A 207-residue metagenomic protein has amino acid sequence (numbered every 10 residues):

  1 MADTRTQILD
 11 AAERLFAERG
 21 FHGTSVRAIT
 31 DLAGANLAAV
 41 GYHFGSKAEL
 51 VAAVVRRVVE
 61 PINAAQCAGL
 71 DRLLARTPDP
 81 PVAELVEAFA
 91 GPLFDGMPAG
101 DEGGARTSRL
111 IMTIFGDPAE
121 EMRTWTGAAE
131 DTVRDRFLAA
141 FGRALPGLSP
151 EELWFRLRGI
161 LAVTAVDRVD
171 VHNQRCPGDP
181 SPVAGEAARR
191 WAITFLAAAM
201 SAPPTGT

Functional and structural regions predicted by a protein language model:
Q7, L15-R57: Helix-turn-helix
L9, N63, A83-A90, L157 (+1 more regions): Short, amphipathic alpha-helical "lid/cap" segments that border enzyme active or binding sites
Q66-L70, P98, E102-W125, A199-S201: N-terminal/domain-start segments enriched in small and hydrophobic, helix-friendly residues, covering either
C67-A105, L157: Hydrophobic alpha-helical connector segments
E84, G103-R109, A119-L145, W154: Amphipathic alpha-helical packing segments from all-alpha helical-bundle domains
F89, L93, S108-F115, I160-T164 (+1 more regions): Short alpha-helical scaffolding segments that buttress acidic/His motifs in well-ordered protein cores
A99, D131-T207: C-terminal peripheral helix-coil segments that are non-catalytic and often amphipathic
